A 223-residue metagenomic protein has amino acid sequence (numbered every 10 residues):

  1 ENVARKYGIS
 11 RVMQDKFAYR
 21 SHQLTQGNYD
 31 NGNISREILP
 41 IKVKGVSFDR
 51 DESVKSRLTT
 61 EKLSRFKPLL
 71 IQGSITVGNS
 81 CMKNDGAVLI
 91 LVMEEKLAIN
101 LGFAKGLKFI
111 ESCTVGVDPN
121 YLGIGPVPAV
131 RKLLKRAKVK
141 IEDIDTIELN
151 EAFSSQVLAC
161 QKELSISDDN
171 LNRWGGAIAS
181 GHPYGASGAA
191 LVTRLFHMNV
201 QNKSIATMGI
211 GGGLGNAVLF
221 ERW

Functional and structural regions predicted by a protein language model:
E1-S10, I90, R131-V139: Short, well-ordered beta-strand elements within core beta-sheets of diverse protein domains
N2, K6, R20, L24-G27 (+6 more regions): Alpha-helical scaffold segments in soluble metabolic enzymes
V3-S10, K16, I71-K83, D145-A152 (+2 more regions): Cysteine-centered functional microenvironments
K6, V12-N100, E163, D168-N170: N-terminal extracellular/periplasmic Venus flytrap/periplasmic-binding protein-like
E61-I124, P128, K135-R136, T193 (+3 more regions): Condensing-enzyme catalytic core mediating Claisen C-C bond formation in acyl metabolism
I110-A179: Active-site pocket-lining segment
I141, L158-E163, S167-N172, A177-L219: Internal helix-turn-beta structural module
